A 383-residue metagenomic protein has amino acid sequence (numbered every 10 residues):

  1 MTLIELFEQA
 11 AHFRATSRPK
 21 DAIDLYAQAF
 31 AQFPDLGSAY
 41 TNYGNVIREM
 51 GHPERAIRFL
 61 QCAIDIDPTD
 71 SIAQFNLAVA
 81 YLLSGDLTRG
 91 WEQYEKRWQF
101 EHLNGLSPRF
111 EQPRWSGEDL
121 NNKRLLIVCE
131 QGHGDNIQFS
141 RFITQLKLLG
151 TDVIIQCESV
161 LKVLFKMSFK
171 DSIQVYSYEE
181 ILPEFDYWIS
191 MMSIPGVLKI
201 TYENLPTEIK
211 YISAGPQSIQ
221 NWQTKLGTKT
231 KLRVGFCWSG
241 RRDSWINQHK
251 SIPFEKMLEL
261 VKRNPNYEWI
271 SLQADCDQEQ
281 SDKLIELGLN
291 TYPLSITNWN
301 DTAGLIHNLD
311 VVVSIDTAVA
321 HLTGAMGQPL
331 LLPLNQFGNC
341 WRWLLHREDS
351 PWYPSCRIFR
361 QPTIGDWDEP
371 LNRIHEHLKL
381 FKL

Functional and structural regions predicted by a protein language model:
M1-V311, D316-L383: Alpha-helical solenoid repeat scaffolds of the TPR/TPR-like class and their adjacent stem/linker regions that mediate
